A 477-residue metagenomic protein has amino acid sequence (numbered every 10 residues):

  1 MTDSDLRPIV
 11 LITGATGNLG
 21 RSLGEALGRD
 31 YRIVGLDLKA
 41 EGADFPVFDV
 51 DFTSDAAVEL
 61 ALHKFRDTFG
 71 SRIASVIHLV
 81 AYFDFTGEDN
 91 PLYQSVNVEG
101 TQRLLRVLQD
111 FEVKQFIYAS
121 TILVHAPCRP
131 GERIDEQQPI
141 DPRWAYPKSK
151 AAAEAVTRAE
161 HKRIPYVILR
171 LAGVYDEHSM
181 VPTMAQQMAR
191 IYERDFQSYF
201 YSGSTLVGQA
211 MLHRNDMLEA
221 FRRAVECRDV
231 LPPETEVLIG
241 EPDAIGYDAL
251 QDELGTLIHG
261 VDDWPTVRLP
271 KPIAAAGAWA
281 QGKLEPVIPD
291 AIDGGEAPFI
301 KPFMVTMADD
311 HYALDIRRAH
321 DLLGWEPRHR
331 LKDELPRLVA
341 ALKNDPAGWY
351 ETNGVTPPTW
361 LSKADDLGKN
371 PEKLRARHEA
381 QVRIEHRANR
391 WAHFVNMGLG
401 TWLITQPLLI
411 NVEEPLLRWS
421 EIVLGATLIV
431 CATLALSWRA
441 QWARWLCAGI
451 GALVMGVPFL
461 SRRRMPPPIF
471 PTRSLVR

Functional and structural regions predicted by a protein language model:
D3, P8-I9, L314-L322, E326-R375: Amphipathic terminal alpha-helices
P8-R29: N-terminal Rossmann NAD(P)H-binding glycine-rich loop of SDR-like oxidoreductase domains
G42, F52-E99, V107: NAD(P)H-binding glycine-rich loop region in Rossmannoid oxidoreductase-like domains and their noncatalytic homologs
R103-Y146, V167: Conserved Rossmann-fold NAD(P)-dependent oxidoreductase catalytic core, especially the SDR/UDP-sugar
R143-I168: Active-site Tyr-X1-5-Lys
K162-Q209, R214-D216, R222-R223, L254: NAD(P)-dependent short-chain dehydrogenase/reductase
V174-D176, Y201-V207, T235-I245, G255-L257 (+2 more regions): Glycine-rich Rossmann NAD(P)(H)-binding loop
R223-F299, I316, P336-R337, W349-Y350: Mid/C-terminal beta-alpha module of Rossmann-like enzyme folds, strongest in SDR-family dehydrogenases/epimerases
